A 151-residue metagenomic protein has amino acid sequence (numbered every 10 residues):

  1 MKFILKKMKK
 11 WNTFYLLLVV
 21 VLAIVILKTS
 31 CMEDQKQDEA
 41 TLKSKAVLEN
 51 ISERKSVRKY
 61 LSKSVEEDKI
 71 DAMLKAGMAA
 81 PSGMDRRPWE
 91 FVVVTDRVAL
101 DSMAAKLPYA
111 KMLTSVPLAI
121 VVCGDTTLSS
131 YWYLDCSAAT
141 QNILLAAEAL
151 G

Functional and structural regions predicted by a protein language model:
M1-L5: Juxtamembrane low-complexity tails/linkers enriched in Ser/Thr-Pro and polybasic
K7, W11-V19, A23-L118, G124-D125: N-terminal amphipathic, basic helical "cap/leader" segment at the start of enzyme domains
G77-M78, L128-G151: Small-aliphatic-rich amphipathic alpha-helix that forms the alpha element of a beta-alpha
